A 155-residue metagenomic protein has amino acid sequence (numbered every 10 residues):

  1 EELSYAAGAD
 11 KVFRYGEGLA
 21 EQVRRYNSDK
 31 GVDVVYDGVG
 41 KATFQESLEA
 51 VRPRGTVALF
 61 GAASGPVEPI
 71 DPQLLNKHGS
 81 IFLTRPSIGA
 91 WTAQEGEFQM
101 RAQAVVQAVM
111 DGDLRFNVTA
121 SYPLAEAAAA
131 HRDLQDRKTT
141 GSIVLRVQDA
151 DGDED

Functional and structural regions predicted by a protein language model:
E1-T43: Adenosine-nucleotide cofactor-binding segment
S4, V35, S47, V105 (+2 more regions): Terminal peptide-recognition signature
A20, Q45, Q73, A125-A128: Residues in well-ordered alpha-helical elements
D29, D113-A120, A128-D155: C-terminal capping/lid region of NAD(P)-dependent oxidoreductase domains
D33-Y36, T56-L59, F116-T119: Short catalytic-loop micro-motif centered on adjacent basic/acidic residues
A42-D113, V147-D155: Glycine-rich phosphate-binding loop and adjacent beta-alpha segment of Rossmann(oid) nucleotide-cofactor-binding
